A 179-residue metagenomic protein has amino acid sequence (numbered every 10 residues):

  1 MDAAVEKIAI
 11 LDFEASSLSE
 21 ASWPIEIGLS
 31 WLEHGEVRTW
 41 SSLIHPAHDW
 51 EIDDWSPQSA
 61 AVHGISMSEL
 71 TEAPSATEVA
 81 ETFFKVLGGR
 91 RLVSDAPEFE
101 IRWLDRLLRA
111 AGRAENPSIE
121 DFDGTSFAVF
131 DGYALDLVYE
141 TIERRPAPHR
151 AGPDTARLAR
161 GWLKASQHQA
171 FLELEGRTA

Functional and structural regions predicted by a protein language model:
D2-F99, E143-R145: Conserved non-catalytic scaffold segment of RNase H-like nuclease domains
W23-E26, R106-A110: Short, glycine/charged-enriched secondary-structure capping and boundary segments
S42-P46, P117-D121, L172-A179: Short alpha-helical "patches" and their helix-cap loops
P46-A47, D54-A60, M67-L70, F122-R160: Active-site-proximal helix-loop-helix substrate-binding element of RNase H-like nuclease domains
A76, G112, A165-S166: Generic secondary-structure boundary signal with a strong preference for alpha-helix termini
R91-E98, R102-L108, D136-A179: Acidic, Mg2+-coordinating catalytic module of metal-dependent nucleases/exonucleases that use a two-metal-ion mechanism
L108-F122: A short alpha->loop->secondary-structure connector
